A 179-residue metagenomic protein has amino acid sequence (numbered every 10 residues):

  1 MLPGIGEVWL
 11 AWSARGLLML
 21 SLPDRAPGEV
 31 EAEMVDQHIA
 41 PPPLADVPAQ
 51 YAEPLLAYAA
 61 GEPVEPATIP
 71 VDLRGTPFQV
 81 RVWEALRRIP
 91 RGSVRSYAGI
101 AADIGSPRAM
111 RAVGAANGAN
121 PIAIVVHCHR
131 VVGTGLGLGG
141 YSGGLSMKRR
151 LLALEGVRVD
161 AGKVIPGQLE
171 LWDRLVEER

Functional and structural regions predicted by a protein language model:
M1-R108, L154-R179: Basic nucleic-acid-binding alpha-helical/helix-turn surface characteristic of O6-alkylguanine DNA
R108-R149, V159: Short glycine/serine-rich loop segments
